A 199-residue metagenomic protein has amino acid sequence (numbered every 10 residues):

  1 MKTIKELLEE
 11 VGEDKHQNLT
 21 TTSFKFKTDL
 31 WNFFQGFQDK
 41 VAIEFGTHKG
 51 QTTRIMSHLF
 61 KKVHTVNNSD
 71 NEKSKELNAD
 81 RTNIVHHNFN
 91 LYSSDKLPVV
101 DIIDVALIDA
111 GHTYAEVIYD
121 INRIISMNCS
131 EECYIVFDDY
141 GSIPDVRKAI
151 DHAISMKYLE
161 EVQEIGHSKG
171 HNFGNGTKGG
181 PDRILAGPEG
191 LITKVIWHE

Functional and structural regions predicted by a protein language model:
M1-L107, G111-E199: A short alpha-helical cap/connector motif
